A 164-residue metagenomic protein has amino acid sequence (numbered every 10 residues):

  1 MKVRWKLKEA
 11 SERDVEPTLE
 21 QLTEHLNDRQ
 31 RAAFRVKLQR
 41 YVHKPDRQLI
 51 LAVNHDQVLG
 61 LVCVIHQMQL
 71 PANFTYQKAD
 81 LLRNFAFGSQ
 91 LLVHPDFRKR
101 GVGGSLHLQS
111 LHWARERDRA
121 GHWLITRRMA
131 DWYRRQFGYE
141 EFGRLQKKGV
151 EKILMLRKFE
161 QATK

Functional and structural regions predicted by a protein language model:
M1-P17, Q161-K164: Conserved N-terminal entry element of GNAT/NAT acetyltransferase domains
L7-A10, S89, L124-I125: Small/polar loops that bind or transfer phosphate-bearing groups
E12-R40: Conserved GNAT-fold acetyl-CoA-binding loop/helix
K37-D56, V102-G103, R119: Generic detector of contiguous secondary-structure segments
D46-L49, V53, Q57-Q90, R98 (+1 more regions): Conserved acyl-donor/pantetheine-binding loop and adjacent beta-alpha core of acyl/acetyltransferases and related
G88, H107-L111, H122, Y133 (+2 more regions): Polar/charged side chains located within well-ordered beta-strands of beta-rich proteins
V93, K99-H112: Conserved acetyl-CoA-binding loop-helix of GNAT-fold acetyltransferases
E116, A120, R127-E151: Conserved active-site alpha-helix within GNAT-family acetyltransferase domains
